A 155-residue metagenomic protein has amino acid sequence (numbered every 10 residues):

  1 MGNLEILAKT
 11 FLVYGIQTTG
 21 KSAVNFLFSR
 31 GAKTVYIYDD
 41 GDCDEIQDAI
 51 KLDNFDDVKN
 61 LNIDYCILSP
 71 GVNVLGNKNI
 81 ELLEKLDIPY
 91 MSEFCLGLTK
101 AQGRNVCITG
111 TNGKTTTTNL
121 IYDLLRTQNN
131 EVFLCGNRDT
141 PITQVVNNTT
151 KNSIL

Functional and structural regions predicted by a protein language model:
M1-S92, L96: N-terminal leader/targeting and accessory segments in enzymes
T10, V58-L61, V74-L155: Phosphate-binding loop of NTP-binding sites
